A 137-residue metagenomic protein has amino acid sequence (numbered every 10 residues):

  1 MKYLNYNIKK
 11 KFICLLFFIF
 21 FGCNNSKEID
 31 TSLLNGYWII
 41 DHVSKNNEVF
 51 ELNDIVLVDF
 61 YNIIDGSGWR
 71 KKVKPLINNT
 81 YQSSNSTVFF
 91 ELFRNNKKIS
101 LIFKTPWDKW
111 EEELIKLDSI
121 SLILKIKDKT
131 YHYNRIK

Functional and structural regions predicted by a protein language model:
K2-F12: Bacterial N-terminal signal peptides that target proteins for export
I19-G22: C-terminal motif of bacterial Sec signal peptides marking the signal peptidase cleavage site
N24-I39: N-terminal helix-cap/turn-to-beta initiation motif at the start of protein domains
I40-S67: Short, solvent-exposed loop/hinge segments that bridge or flank secondary-structure elements
N53-V58, N85-T87, D108-W110, K127: Short, surface-exposed coil-to-beta transition loops
D65-I120: Contiguous, well-ordered beta-strand patches that form the walls/edges of small beta-barrel/beta-sandwich domains
N85, I123-K137: Edge beta-strand at a domain terminus
